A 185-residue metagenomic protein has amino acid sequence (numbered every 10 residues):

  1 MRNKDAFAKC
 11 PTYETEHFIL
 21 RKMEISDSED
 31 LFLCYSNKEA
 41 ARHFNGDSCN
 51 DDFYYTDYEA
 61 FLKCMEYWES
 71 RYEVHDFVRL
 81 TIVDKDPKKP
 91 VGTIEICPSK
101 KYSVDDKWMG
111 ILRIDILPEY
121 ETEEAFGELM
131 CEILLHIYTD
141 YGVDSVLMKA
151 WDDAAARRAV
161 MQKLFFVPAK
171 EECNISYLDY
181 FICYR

Functional and structural regions predicted by a protein language model:
M1-E119, H136, D140, W151-A156 (+1 more regions): GNAT-family acyltransferases
R113, P118-C131: A short glycine-leucine-enriched loop at secondary-structure breakpoints that most characteristically corresponds
E128-D144: Conserved acyl-CoA
S145-A150: Conserved hydrophobic beta-strand within the GNAT/NAT acetyltransferase core sheet that lines the active-site cleft
